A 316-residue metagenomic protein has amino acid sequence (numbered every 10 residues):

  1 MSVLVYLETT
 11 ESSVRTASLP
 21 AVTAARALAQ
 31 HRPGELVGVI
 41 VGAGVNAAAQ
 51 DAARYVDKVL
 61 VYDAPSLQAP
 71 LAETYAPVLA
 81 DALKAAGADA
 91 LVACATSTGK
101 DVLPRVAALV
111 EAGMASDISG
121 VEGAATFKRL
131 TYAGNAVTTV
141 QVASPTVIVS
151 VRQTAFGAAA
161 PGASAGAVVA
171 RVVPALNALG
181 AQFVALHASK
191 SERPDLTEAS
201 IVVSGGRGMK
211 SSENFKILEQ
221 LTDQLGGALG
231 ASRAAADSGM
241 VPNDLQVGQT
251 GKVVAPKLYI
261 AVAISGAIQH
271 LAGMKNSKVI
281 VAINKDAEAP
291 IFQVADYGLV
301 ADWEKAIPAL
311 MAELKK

Functional and structural regions predicted by a protein language model:
M1-K316: N-terminal glycine-rich FAD/FM-binding segment characteristic of electron-transfer flavoproteins
